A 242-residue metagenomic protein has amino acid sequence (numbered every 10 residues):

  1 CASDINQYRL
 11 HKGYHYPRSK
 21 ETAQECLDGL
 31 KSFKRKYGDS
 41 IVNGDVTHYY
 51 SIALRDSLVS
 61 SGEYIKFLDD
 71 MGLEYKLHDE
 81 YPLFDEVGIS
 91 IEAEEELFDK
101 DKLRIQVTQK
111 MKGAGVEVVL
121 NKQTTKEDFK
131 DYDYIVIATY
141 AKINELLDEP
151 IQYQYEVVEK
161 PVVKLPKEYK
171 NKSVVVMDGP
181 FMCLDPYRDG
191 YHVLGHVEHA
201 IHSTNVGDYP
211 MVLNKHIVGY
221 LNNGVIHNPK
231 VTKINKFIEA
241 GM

Functional and structural regions predicted by a protein language model:
C1-D4: Glycine-rich FAD pyrophosphate-binding loop
Q7-I89: Dinucleotide-binding Rossmann-like beta1-alpha1 core, especially the glycine-rich loop that anchors the ADP
P17, E21, I52-S61, I89-Q109 (+1 more regions): Short beta-strand to alpha-helix junction loop
S32, F67, Q106, K110 (+1 more regions): Amphipathic alpha-helical segments that form well-ordered structural scaffolds and often line/cohere around active
V46-H48, V87-G88, N171-K172, F181 (+1 more regions): Short, surface-exposed beta-edge/turn micro-motifs
I91-D148: Helical element adjacent to the flavin cofactor pocket in flavoenzyme catalytic cores
D133-G179, Y187-H192, A200-S203, N214: Central helical "cap/lid" subdomain
M177, M182-M242: Active-site lid/adjacent beta-loop-alpha segment flanking the redox-cofactor pocket in flavoenzymes
